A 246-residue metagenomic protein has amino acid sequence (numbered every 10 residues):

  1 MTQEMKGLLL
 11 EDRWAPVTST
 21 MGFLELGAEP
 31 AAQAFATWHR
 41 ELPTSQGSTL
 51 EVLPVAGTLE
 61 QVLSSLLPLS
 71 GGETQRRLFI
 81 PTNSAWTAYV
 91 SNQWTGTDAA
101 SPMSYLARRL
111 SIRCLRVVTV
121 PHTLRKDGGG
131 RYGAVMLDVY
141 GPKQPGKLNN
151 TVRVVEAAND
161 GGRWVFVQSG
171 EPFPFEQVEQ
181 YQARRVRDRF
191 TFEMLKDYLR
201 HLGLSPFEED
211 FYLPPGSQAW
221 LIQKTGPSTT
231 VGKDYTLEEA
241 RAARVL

Functional and structural regions predicted by a protein language model:
M1-Q61, L69-E73: N-terminal "first-domain core" detector
M1-T18, G71-A88, R108-I112, G128-G130: Short, surface-exposed loop and linker segments with low hydrophobicity and enrichment for Pro/Ser/Thr
T18-L24, S84-T95, C114-V117: Short, hydrophobic/proline-enriched secondary-structure or compact coil segments at domain edges
P43-S45, S104-V118: Structural alpha-beta junctions
T44-S101, K126-G146: Short, intrinsically disordered low-complexity segments
P102-M103, L195: Residues within well-ordered alpha-helices
V118-K126: Short beta-alpha junction loops
D138-L246: Long, compositionally biased intrinsically disordered terminal regions
